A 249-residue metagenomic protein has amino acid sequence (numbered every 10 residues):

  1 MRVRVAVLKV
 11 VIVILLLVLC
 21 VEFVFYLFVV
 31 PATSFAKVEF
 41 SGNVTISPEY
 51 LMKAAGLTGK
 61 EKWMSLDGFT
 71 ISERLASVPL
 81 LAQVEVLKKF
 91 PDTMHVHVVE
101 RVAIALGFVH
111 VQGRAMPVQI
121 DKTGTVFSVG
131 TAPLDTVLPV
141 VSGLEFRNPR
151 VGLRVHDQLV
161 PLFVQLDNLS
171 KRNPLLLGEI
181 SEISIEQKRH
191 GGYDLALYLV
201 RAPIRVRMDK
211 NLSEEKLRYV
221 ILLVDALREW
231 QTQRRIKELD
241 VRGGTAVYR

Functional and structural regions predicted by a protein language model:
M1-F28, T33-F35, K53-K60, E73 (+1 more regions): Charged, solvent-exposed interaction patches on well-folded alpha/beta domains that mediate macromolecular contacts
E39-E73: Short extracytoplasmic
L80-Q83: Glycine-centered tight turns that cap/initiate beta-strands
